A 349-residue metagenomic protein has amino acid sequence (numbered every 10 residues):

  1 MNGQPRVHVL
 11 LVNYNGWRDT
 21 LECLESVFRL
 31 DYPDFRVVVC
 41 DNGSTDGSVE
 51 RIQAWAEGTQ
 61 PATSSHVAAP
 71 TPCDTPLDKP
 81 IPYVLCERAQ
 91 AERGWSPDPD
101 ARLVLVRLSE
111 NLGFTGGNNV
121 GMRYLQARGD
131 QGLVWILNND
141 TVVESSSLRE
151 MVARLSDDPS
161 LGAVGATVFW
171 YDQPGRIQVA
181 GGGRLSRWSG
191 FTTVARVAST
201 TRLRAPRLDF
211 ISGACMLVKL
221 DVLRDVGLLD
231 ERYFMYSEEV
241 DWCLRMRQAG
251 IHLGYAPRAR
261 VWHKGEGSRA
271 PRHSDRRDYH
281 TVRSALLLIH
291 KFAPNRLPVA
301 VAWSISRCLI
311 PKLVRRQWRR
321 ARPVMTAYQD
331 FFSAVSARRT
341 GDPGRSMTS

Functional and structural regions predicted by a protein language model:
M1-R29, P72-D98: N-proximal low-complexity "stem/linker" segments adjacent to membrane-targeting elements
E25-D34, W55-T59: Short, acidic, metal-binding catalytic loop of nucleotide-sugar glycosyltransferases
V27, N42-S44, W55, L112: Conserved short acidic donor-positioning loop in nucleotide-sugar-dependent glycosyltransferases
T71-P80, V84-Q90, P99, R107-E110 (+3 more regions): Acidic/His-rich active-site region of diverse nucleotide-sugar glycosyltransferases
T115-L133: Active-site nucleotide-sugar/metal-binding loop of Leloir-type enzymes
D130-V142: Short beta-strand-to-loop acidic/aromatic patch adjacent to the donor-nucleotide binding site
D209-L228, R232-R260: A short, conserved alpha-helix in the catalytic core of glycosyltransferases
R276-R283, H290, P294-S349: Non-catalytic, C-terminal membrane-associated alpha-helical segments of glycosyltransferases
